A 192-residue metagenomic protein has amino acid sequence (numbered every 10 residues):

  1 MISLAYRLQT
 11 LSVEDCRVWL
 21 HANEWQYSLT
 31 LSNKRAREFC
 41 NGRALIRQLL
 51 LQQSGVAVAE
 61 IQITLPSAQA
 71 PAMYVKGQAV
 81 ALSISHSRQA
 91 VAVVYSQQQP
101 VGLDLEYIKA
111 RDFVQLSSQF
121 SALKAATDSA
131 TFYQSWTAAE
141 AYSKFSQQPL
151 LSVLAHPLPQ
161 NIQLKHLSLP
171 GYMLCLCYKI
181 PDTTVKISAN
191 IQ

Functional and structural regions predicted by a protein language model:
M1-Q192: Core catalytic alpha/beta fold that binds nucleotide/phospho-ligands
